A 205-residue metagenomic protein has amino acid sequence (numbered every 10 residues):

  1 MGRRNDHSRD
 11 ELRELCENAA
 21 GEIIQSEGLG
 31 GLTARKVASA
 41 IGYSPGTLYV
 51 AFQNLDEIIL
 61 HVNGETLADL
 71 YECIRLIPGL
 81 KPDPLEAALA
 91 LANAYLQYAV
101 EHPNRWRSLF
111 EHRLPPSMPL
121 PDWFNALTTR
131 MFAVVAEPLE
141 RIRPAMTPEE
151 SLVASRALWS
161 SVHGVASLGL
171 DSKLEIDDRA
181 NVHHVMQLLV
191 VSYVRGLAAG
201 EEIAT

Functional and structural regions predicted by a protein language model:
M1-E11, K81, E201-T205: N-terminal intrinsically disordered/low-complexity leader segments
D10-N18, Q25, G30, A51-R75 (+4 more regions): An amphipathic alpha-helix adjacent to DNA-recognition modules
G30-K36: Ser/Thr-centered, proline-biased regulatory motifs and S/T-rich low-complexity segments located at helix/coil boundaries
I41-F52: Short hydrophobic/aromatic patch on the recognition helix
R75-N104, A145-P148, A154-L158: Hydrophobic alpha-helical connector segments
E101-P119, A136, S167-E175: Amphipathic alpha-helical segments used for helix-helix packing
M118-P144, L152-A157, H184-R195: Amphipathic alpha-helical packing segments from all-alpha helical-bundle domains
L158-D177, S192-I203: Amphipathic C-terminal alpha-helical segment
